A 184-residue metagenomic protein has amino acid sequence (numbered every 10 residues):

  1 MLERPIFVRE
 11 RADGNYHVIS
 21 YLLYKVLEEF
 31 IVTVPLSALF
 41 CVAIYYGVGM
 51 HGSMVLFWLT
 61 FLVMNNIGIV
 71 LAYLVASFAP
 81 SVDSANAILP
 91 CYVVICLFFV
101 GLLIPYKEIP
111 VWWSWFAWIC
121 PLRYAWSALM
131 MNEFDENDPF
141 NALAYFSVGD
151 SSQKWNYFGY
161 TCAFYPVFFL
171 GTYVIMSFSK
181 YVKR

Functional and structural regions predicted by a protein language model:
M1-R184: Membrane-spanning alpha-helical segments of multipass transporters and channels
